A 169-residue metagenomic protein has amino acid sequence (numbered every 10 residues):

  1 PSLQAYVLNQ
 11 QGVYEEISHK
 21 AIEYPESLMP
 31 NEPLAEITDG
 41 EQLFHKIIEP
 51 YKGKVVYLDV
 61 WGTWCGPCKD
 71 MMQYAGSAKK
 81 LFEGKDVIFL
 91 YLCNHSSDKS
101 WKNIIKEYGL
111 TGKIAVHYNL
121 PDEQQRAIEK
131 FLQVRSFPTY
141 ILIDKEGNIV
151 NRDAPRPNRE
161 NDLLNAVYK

Functional and structural regions predicted by a protein language model:
P1-P50: Oxidative protein folding and maturation machinery
K52, V60-S77, S96: Conserved redox-active cysteine motifs that mediate thiol-disulfide chemistry, especially di-cysteine Cys-X(1-2)-Cys
K54-V55, M72-C93, L164-K169: Conserved helix-turn-beta segment immediately C-terminal to the redox Cys motif in thioredoxin-like folds
V55-V56, P138: Alpha/beta-hydrolase fold active-site loops
S77, S100-E107: Short alpha-helix adjacent to the SAM-binding motif of class I
I105-K145: Short, internal strand/loop/helix patches that form the active-site neighborhood or redox-interaction surface
R135-T139, K145-K169: Non-catalytic, surface beta->alpha helical segment in thiol-disulfide oxidoreductase systems
